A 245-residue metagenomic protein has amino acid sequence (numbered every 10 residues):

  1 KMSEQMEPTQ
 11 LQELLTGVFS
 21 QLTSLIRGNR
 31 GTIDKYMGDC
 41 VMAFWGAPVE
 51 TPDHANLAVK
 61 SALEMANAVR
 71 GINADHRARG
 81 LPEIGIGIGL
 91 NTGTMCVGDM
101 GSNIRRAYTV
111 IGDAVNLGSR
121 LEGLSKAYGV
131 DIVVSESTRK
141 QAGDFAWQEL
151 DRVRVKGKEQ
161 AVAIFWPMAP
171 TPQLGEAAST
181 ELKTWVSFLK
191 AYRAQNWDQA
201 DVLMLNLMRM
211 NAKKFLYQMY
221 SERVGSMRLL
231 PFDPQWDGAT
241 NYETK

Functional and structural regions predicted by a protein language model:
K1-S61, Y108: Catalytic NTP-binding/metal-coordinating core of nucleotidyl cyclase/transferase enzymes
L22, A58, L90, L121 (+2 more regions): Hydrophobic, well-ordered secondary-structure elements that form the walls of internal hydrophobic environments
N29-R30, D34-M37, A68-G89, V153: Catalytic core regions of nucleotide second-messenger enzymes
F44, P82-G98: A short glycine-enriched loop-to-beta-strand structural element that forms part of the catalytic core of nucleotide
A62, I111-G118, A161: Amphipathic alpha-helical transducer elements in NTP-driven molecular machines
M95-V97, G118, L124-Q199, L205-N206 (+1 more regions): Cytosolic regulatory/linker segments at or just downstream of nucleotide-handling modules in signal-transduction
D233-K245: Intrinsically disordered, low-complexity, charge-biased linker/tail regions
